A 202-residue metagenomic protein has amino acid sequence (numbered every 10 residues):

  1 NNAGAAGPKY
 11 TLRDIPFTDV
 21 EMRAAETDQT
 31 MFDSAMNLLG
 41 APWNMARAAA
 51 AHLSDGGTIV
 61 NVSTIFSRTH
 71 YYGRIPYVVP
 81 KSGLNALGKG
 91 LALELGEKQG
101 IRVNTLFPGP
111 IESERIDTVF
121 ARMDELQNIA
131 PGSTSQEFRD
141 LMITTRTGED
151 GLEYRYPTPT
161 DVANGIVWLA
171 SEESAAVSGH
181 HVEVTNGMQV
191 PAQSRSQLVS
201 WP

Functional and structural regions predicted by a protein language model:
G4, Q29, D33-G57, A92-E97 (+1 more regions): Amphipathic alpha-helical dimer-interface segment in Rossmann-like NAD(P)H-dependent oxidoreductases
G4-T30, S34, G73-P76, D117 (+2 more regions): Conserved mid-core segment of classical short-chain dehydrogenase/reductases
K9, Y154, G165-W168, S178-P202: Short C-terminal tail/terminal secondary-structure segment of NAD(P)H-dependent dehydrogenase/reductase domains
R13-D19, K98, I111-D150, Q193-P202: A glycine/serine/threonine-rich, flexible loop-to-helix segment that serves as the NAD(P) cofactor-binding "lid"
P16-W43, V60, L84, E153: Catalytic Tyr-X3-Lys loop
A46, P80, G88: Active-site helix of classical SDR
H70-V79, G90: Active-site loop-to-helix junction immediately N-terminal to the catalytic Tyr of the SDR YXXXK motif in Rossmann-fold
E97-R102, V177-G179: Short, small/polar-rich loop/turn modules that mediate ligand/substrate recognition or access, typified
